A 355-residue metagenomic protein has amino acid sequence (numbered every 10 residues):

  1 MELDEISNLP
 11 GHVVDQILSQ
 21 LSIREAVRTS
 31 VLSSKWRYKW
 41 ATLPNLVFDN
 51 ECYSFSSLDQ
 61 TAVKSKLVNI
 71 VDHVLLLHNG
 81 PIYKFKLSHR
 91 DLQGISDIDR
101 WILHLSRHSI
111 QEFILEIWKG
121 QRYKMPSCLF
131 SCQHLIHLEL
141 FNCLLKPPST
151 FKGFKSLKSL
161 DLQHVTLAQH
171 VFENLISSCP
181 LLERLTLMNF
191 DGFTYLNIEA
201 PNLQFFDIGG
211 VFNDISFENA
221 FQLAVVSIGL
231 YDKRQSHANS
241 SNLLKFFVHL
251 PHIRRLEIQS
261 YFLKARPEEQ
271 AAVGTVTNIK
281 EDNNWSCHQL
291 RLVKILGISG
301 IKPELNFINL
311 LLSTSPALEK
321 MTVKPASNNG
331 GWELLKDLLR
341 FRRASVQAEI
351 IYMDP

Functional and structural regions predicted by a protein language model:
M1-R184, M188-F190: Leucine-rich repeat
N50-Y53, L87-L92, L115-G120, L140-L145 (+8 more regions): Concave beta-strand-loop units of leucine-rich repeat
Y53-V71, R90-I98, K119-K124, D207 (+4 more regions): Leucine-rich repeat
S106-R107, S131, G153, S178 (+5 more regions): C-terminal capping segment of individual leucine-rich repeats
G192-V225: Loop-centered beta-sheet repeat module
I215-A265: Extended repeat-based solenoid scaffolds, especially LRR ectodomains and other repeat-derived architectures
L256, V293, L311: Hydrophobic, well-ordered secondary-structure elements that form the walls of internal hydrophobic environments
N329-P355: C-terminal helix/juxtamembrane-tail motif
